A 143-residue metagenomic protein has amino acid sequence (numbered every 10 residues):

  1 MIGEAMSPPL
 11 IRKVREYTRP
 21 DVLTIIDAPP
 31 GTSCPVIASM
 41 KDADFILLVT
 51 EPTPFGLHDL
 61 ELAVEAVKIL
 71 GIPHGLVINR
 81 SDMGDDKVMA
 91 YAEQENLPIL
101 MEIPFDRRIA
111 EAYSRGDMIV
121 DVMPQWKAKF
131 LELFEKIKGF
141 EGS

Functional and structural regions predicted by a protein language model:
M1-I2, M6, K13-V36: Switch II (G3) loop of P-loop NTPases
A5-P9, H58, D121, Q125-A128: Conserved active-site and cofactor/substrate-binding residues in soluble primary-metabolism enzymes
P20-T24, F45, P73: Loop/turn-to-beta-strand initiation segments
I26, L48, L76-V77: Structural beta-sheet core signal
P30, P54, D82: Short, glycine/acidic-enriched loop or turn micro-motifs at the edges of active sites
S33-P54, L60: Inter-motif core of Ras-like GTPase G domains
G56-E61, A110-Y113: Short, charged, surface-exposed secondary-structure boundary motifs
A66-S143: C-terminal lobe/tail of nucleotide-utilizing enzymes
